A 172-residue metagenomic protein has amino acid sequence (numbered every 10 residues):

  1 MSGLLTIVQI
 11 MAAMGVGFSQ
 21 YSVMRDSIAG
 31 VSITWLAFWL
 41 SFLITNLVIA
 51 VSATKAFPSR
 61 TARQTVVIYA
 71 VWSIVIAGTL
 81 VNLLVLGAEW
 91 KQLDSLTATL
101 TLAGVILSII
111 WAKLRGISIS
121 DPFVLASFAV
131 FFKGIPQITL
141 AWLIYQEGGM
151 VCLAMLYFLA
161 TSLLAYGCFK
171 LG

Functional and structural regions predicted by a protein language model:
M1-G172: Alpha-helical membrane-protein topology signature
